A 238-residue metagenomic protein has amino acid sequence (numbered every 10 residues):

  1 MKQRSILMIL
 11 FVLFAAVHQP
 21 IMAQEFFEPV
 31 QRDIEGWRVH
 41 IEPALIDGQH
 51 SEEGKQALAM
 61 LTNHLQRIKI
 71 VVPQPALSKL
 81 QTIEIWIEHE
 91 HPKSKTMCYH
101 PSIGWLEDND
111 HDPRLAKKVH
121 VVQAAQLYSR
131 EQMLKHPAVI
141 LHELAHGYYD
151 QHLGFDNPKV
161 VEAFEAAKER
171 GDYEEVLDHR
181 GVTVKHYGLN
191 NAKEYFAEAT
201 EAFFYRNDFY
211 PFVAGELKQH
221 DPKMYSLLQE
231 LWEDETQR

Functional and structural regions predicted by a protein language model:
M1-M8: Bacterial N-terminal signal peptides that target proteins for export
M8-H18: Bacterial N-terminal signal peptides
I21-A23: Boundary at the C-terminal end of the N-terminal hydrophobic targeting segment
R32-K55: Acidic/histidine-rich, surface-exposed loop or edge segments in extracytoplasmic proteins
K55-E169, M224-Y225: Acidic/His-rich structured neighborhood in mature extracellular/periplasmic domains
W105-V119, A124-L134, F164-R238: Metalloprotease/metallohydrolase-associated module, dominated by Zn2+-dependent proteases
